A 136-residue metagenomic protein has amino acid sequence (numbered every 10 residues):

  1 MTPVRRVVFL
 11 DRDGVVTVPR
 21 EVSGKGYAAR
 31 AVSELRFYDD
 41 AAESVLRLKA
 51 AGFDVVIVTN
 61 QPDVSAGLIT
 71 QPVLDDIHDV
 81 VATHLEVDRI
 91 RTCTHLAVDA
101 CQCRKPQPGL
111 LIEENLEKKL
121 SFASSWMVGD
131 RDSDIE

Functional and structural regions predicted by a protein language model:
M1-V56: Active-site neighborhood of HAD-like aspartate-dependent phosphohydrolases
V4, R104-I135: Conserved Lys-Pro-Asp/Glu-containing loop-to-beta segment of HAD-superfamily phosphomonoesterases, centered on
F9, R89-R91, W126: Residues embedded in well-ordered beta-strands within globular domains across many folds
V16-T17, P62-A66, A97-D99, D134-I135: Short, active-site-adjacent cap segments at secondary-structure transitions
V22-S23, F37, T83, D132-E136: Catalytic phosphate/metal-binding cores of nucleic-acid and nucleotide-processing enzymes, i.e., regions that mediate
A41-L74, V87-L96: Substrate-recognition element of Asp-dependent hydrolases with the DxDx(T/V) motif
A42-L46, D75-H78, L111, I135: Generic structural signal for well-ordered alpha-helices, preferentially at hydrophobic/aromatic core positions
V64-L85, K105-E117: Short, electropositive alpha-helical surface patch
